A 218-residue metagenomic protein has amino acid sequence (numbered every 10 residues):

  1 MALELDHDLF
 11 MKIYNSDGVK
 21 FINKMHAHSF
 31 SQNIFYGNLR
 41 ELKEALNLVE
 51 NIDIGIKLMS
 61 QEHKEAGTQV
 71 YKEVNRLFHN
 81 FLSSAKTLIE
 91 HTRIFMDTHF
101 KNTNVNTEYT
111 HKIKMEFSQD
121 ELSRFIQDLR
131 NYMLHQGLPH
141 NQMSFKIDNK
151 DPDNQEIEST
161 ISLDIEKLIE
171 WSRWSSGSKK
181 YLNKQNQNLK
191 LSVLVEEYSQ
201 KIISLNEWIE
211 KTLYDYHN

Functional and structural regions predicted by a protein language model:
M1-N75, V105-N218: Acidic, Ser/Thr/Gly/Pro-rich intrinsically disordered interaction regions
E73-D97, Q127-L134: Short, hydrophobic, well-ordered secondary-structure elements
H91-T98, T212-N218: Short glycine-rich, low-complexity/disordered patches
K101-T103: Non-catalytic terminal regions with compositionally biased, polar/charged low complexity
